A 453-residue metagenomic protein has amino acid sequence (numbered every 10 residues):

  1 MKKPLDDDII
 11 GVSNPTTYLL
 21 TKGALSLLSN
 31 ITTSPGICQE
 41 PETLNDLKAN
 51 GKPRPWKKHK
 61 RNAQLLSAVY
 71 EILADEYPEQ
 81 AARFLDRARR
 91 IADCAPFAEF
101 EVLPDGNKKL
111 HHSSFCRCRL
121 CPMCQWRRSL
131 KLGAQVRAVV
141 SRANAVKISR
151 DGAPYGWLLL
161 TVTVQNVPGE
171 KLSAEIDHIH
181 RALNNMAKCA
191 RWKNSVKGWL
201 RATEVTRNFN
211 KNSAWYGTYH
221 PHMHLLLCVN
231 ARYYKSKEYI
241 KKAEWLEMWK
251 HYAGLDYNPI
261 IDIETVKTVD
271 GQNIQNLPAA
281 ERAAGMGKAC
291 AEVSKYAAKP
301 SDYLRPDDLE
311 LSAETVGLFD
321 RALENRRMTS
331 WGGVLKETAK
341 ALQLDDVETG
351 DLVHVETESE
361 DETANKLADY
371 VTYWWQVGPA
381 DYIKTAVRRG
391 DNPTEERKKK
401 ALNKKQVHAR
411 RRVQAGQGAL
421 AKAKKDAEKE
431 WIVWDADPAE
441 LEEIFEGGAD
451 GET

Functional and structural regions predicted by a protein language model:
M1-Y219, V229-T453: Right-hand nucleic-acid polymerase module
